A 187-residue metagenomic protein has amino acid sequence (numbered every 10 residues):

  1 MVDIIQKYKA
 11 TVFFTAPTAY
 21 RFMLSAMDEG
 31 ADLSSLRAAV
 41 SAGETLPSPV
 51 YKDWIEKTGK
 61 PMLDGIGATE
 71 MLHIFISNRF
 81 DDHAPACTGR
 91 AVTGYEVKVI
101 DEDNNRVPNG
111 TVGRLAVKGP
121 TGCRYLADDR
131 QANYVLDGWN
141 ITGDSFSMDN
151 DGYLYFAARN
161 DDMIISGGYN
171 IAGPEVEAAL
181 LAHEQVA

Functional and structural regions predicted by a protein language model:
V2, G30, E177-A178: Short hydrophobic/charged patches on amphipathic alpha-helices used for structural packing and interfaces
Q6, F13-A16, G119, R124 (+1 more regions): AMP-binding/adenylate-forming catalytic core of the ANL superfamily
A10-T15, L24-A84, E96: Gly/Ser/Thr-rich phosphate-binding loop
G43, G67, G89, N104 (+2 more regions): Active-site glycine-centered loops adjacent to acidic/histidine catalytic or metal-binding residues that shape
P61-M62, I141-G143, V186-A187: A short linear hydrophobic-aromatic micro-motif
R90-G94, N105-D137, Y169-I171: Conserved ATP/PPi-binding loop(s) of AMP-dependent carboxylate-activating enzymes
I100-D101, T142, M148: Hydrophobic alpha-helical segments, especially N-terminal targeting/anchoring helices
